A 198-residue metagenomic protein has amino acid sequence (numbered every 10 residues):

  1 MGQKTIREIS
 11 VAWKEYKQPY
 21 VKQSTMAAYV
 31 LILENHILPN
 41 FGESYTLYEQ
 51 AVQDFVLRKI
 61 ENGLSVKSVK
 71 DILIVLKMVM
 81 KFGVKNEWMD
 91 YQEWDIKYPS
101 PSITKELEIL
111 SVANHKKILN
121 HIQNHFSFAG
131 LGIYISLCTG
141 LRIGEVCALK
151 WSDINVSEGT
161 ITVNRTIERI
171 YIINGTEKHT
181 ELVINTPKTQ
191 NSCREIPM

Functional and structural regions predicted by a protein language model:
G2, K14-F82, W88, T104: N-terminal core-binding DNA-recognition domain of tyrosine site-specific recombinases/integrases
K4-I9, S44-T46, K150: Short, structural beta-strand-to-alpha-helix junction motif
I9-S10, Y48-V52, N114, F128-A129: N-terminal alpha-helical segment
I37, V52, L76, K97 (+5 more regions): Conserved hydrophobic/aromatic pocket- or pore-lining residues that grip, position, or stack substrates in active sites
T46, I109, E195-P197: Short aromatic/basic micro-patch
L57-E61, T162-R169: Secondary-structure transition/turn motif
V66, K70, K85-I143, C147-L149 (+3 more regions): Basic, Lys/Arg- and aromatic-enriched nucleic-acid-binding interface segment
T162, Y171-N174, E181-M198: C-terminal catalytic core of Y-nucleophile DNA break-rejoin enzymes
